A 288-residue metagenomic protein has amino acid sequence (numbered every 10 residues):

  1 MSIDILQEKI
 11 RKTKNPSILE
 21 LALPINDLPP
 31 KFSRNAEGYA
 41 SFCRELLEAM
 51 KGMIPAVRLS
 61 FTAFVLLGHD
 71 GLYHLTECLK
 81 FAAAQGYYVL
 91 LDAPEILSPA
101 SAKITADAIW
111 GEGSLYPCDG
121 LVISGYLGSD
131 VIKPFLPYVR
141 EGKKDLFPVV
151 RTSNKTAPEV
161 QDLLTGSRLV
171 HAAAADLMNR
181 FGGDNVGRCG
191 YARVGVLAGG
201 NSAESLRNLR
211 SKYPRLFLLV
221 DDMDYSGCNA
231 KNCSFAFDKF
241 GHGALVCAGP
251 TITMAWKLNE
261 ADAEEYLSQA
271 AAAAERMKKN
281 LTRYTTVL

Functional and structural regions predicted by a protein language model:
M1-L59, V65-E77, F81-A84, Y88 (+2 more regions): Conserved N-terminal beta1-alpha1 strand-loop-helix module at the mouth
I10-K12, L47-M53, E77-A84, L136-G142 (+2 more regions): Acidic (Asp/Glu)-rich catalytic clusters
L19, V57, D92, L121 (+2 more regions): Conserved, mostly hydrophobic/aromatic
I25, L97-G195: Conserved anion-binding
R58-L59, F64-L67, L90, P94 (+4 more regions): Catalytic beta/alpha-barrel core
L66-F81, S98-I104, L127-R140, N201-S211 (+1 more regions): Active-site-adjacent beta->alpha loops and helix N-cap segments on the catalytic face of soluble alpha/beta enzymes
G200-C247, T251-A255: A C-terminal functional module that forms or caps the active site or interfaces directly with catalytic machinery
C233-K239, G243, I252-L288: C-terminal helical cap(s) of enzyme catalytic domains, especially alpha/beta-barrels
